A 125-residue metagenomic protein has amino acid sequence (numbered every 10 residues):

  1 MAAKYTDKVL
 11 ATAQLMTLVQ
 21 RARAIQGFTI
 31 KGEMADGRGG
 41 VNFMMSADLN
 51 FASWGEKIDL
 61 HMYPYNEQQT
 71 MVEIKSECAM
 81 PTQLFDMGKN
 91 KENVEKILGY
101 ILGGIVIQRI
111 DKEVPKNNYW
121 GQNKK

Functional and structural regions predicted by a protein language model:
M1-K125: Ser/Thr-rich, low-complexity intrinsically disordered terminal regions
